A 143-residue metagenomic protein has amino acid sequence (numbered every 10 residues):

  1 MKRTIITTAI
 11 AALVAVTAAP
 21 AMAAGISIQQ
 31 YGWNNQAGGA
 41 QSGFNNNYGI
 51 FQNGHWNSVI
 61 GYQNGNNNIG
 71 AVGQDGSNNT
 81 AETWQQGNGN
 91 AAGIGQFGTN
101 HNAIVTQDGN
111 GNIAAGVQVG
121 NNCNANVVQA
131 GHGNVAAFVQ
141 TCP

Functional and structural regions predicted by a protein language model:
M1, N64-N67, D75-N78: Short hydrophobic interaction/assembly module
M1-T7: Positively charged n-region of N-terminal signal peptides that target proteins for export
T7-A9, I28-Q30: Short helix-onset patch at the extreme N-terminus, typifying the N->h transition of secretory signal peptides
T8-V16: Bacterial N-terminal signal peptides
A18-A23: Sec/Tat signal peptide C-region and signal peptidase I cleavage site
A24-S27, N34-A37, F44-N47, N57-V59 (+9 more regions): Serine/threonine-enriched low-complexity regions in disordered or flexible coil/loop segments
Q29-Q30, Q41, Q52, Q63 (+7 more regions): Intrinsically disordered, low-complexity repeat/linker tracts enriched for polar/charged residues
